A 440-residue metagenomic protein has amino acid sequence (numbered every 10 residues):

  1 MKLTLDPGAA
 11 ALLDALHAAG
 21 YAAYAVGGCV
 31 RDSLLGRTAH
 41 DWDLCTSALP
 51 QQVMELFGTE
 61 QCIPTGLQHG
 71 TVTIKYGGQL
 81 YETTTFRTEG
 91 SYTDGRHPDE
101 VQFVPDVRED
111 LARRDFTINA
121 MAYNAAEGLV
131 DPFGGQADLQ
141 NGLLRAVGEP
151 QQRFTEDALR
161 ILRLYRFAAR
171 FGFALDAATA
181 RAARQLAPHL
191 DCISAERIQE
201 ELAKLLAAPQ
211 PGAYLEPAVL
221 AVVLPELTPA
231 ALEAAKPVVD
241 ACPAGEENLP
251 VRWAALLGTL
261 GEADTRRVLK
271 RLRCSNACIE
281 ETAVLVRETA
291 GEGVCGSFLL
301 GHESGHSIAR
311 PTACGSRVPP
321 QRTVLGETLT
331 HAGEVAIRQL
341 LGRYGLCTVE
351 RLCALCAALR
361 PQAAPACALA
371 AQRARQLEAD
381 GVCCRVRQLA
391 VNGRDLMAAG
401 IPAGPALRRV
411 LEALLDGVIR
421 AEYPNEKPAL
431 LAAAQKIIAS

Functional and structural regions predicted by a protein language model:
M1-S440: Catalytic cores of the polymerase beta-like nucleotidyltransferase superfamily and closely associated nucleotide
